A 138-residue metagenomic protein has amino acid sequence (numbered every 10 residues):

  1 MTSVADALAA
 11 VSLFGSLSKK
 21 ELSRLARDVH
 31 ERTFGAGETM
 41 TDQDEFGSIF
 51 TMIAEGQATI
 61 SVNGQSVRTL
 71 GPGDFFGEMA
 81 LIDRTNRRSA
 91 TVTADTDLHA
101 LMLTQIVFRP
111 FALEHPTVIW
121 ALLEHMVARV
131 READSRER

Functional and structural regions predicted by a protein language model:
A5, A9-S61, A80: Regulatory nucleotide-sensing modules
A10-L17, D28-R32, V67-G71, D95-L103: Short, exposed beta-strand "edge-strand" segments with a Pro/Gly-rich flavor and a Y/T-containing core
R68-E124: Cyclic-nucleotide recognition modules
D134-R138: Short alpha-helical interdomain "coupling" segment at the junction between an upstream regulatory sensor module
